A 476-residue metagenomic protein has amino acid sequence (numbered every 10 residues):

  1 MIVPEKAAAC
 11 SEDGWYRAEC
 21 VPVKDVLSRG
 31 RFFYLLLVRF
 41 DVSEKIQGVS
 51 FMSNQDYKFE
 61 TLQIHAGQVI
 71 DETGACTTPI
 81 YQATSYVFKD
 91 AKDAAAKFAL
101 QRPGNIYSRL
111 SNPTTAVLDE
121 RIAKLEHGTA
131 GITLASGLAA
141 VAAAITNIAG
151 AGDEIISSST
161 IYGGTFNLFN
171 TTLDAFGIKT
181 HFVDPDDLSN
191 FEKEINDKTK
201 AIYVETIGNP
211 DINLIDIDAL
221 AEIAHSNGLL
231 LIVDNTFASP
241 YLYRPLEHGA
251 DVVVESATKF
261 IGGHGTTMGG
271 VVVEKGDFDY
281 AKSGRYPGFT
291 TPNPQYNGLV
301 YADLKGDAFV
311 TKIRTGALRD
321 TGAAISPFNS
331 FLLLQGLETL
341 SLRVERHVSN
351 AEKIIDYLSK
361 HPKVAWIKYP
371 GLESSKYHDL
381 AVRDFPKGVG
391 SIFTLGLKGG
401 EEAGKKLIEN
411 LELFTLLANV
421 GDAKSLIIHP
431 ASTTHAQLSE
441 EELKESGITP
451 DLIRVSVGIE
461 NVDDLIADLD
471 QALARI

Functional and structural regions predicted by a protein language model:
F32-F51: Short, Lys/Arg-enriched N-terminal segments with co-localized hydrophobic residues within the first ~10-30 amino acids
Q47, F51, N170, K179 (+4 more regions): PLP-dependent enzyme catalytic core of the Aspartate aminotransferase-like
S53-N112, E120-R121: N-terminal "arm"/small-domain region of PLP-dependent enzymes with the aminotransferase-like
Q63-V69, A130-H361: Conserved PLP-enzyme active-site core in the AAT-like
D90-A142, G164-T171: Conserved N-terminal alpha-helix of the aminotransferase class I/II PLP-enzyme fold
T321-A324, F328-S330, Q335, T339 (+4 more regions): Conserved small-domain helix->loop->beta segment predominantly found in fold-type I
